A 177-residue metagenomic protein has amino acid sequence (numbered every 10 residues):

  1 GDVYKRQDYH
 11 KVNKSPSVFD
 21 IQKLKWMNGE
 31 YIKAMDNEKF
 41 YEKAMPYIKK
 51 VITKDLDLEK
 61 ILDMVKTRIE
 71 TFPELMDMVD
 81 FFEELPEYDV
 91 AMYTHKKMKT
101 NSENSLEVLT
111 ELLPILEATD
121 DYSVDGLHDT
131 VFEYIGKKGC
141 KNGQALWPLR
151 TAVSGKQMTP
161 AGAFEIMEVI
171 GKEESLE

Functional and structural regions predicted by a protein language model:
G1-Y4: Short, small-residue-biased leader/transition segments that mark boundaries at the very start of proteins
R6, M27-E30, K43-Y47, R68 (+3 more regions): Generic, well-ordered alpha-helical scaffold segments in large soluble proteins
K11-K14, D20: Conserved ATP-utilizing enzyme core subdomain
M27-N28, L62-I69, V79, V131 (+2 more regions): Short alpha-helical scaffolding segments that buttress acidic/His motifs in well-ordered protein cores
A34: Hard-cation-handling environments
N37-K138: Small-residue-rich helix-loop
V124-E177: Charged substrate- and nucleic-acid-binding regions of tRNA-handling and nucleotidyl-transfer enzymes, centered on
